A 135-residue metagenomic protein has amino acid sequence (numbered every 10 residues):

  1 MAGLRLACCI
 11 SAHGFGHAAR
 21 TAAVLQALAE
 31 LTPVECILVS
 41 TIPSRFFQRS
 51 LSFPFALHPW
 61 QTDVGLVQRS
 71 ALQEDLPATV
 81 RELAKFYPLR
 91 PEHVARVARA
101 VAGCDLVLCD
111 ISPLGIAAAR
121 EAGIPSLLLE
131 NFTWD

Functional and structural regions predicted by a protein language model:
A2-A7: Extreme N-terminal starter segment of soluble prokaryotic enzymes
I10-A22: A short, glycine/small-residue-rich beta-strand->loop->alpha-helix junction that serves as a flexible
A12, V34-L89: Conserved nucleotide-sugar phosphate-binding/catalytic loop shared by glycosyltransferases and other
V24-V34: A short, Lys/Arg-enriched amphipathic alpha-helix followed by its capping loop at the start of a domain
T32-I37, G103-V107: Short active-site oxyanion
L83-G103: An amphipathic, basic-hydrophobic alpha-helix
A98-D135: Conserved nucleotide-sugar donor-interacting segment of glycosyltransferase catalytic cores, predominantly GT-B
